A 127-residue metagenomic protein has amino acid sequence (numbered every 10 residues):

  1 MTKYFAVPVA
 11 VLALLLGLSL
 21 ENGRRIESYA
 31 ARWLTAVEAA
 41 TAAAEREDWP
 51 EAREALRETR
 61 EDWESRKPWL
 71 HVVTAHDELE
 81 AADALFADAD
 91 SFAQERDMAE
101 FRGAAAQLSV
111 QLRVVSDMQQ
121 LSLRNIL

Functional and structural regions predicted by a protein language model:
M1-A42, R53-L127: C-terminal-biased regions
